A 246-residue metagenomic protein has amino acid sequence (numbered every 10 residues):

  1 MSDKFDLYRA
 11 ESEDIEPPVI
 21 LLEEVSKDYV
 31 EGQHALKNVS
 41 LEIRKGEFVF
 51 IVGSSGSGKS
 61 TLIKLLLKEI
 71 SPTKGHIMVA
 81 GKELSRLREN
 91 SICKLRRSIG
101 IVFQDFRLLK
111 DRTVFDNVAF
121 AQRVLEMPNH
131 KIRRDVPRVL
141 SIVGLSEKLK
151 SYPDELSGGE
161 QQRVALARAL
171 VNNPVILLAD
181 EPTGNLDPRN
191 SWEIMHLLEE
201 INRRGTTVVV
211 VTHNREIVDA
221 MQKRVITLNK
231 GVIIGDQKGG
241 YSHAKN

Functional and structural regions predicted by a protein language model:
L67: Helix-to-loop junction immediately C-terminal to a conserved catalytic motif
G75-E83: Conserved ABC transporter NBD signature motif
R112-A119: Short coil-to-helix segment of the ABC ATPase nucleotide-binding domain corresponding to the Q-loop/switch region
Y152-L156, E160-Q162: Conserved ABC ATPase signature
L166: Hydrophobic anchor residue at the start of the ABC signature
V171-V175: A short, proline-enriched helix->beta-strand linker immediately N-terminal to the Walker B motif in ABC-type P-loop
L177-D180: Catalytic Walker B motif of ABC-type/P-loop ATPase nucleotide-binding domains
